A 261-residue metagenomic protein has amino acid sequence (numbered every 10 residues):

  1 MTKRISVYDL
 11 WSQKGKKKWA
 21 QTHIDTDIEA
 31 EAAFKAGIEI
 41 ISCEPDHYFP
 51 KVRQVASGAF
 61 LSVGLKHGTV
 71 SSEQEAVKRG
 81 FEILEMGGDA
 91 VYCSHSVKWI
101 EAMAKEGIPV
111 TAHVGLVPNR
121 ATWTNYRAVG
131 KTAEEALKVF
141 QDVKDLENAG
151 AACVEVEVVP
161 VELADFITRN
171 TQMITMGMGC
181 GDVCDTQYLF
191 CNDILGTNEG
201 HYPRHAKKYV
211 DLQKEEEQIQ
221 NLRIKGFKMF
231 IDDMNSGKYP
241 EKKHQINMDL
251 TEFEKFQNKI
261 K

Functional and structural regions predicted by a protein language model:
M1-K261: Alpha/beta enzyme core
